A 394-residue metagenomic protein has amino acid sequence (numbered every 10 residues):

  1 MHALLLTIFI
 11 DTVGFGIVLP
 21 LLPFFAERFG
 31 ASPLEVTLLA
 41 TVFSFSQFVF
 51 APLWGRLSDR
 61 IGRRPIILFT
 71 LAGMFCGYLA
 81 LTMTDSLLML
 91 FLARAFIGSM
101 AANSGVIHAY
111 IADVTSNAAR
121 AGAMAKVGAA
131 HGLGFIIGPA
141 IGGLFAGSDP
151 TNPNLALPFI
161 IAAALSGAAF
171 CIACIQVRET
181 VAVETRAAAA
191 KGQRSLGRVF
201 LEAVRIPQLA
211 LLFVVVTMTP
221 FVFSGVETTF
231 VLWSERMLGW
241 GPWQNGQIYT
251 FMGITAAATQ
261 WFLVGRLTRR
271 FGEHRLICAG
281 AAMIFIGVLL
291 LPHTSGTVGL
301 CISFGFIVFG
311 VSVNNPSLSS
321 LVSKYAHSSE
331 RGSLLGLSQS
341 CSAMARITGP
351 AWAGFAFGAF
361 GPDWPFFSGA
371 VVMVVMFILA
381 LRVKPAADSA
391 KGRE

Functional and structural regions predicted by a protein language model:
P20-L34, T228-Q244: Short amphipathic helix-loop junctions that connect adjacent transmembrane helices in Major Facilitator Superfamily/SLC
G30, G62, M83-D85, G239 (+1 more regions): Helix-breaking motifs and short loop linkers at transmembrane-helix boundaries and internal kinks in secondary membrane
F48-D85: Conserved MFS/SLC helix-loop-helix module at the cytosolic interface between two early adjacent transmembrane helices
A51-G62, T259-E273, F357: Helix-to-loop junctions at the C-terminal end of transmembrane segments in multipass secondary transporters
A93-G132: Cytoplasmic helix-loop-helix junction between adjacent transmembrane helices in 12-TM secondary transporters
V127-C174: Helix-loop-helix hairpin linking two adjacent transmembrane segments in secondary transporters
R178-V214: Juxtamembrane intracellular "pre-TM" segments in multi-pass secondary transporters
H274-L318: C-terminal transmembrane helical hairpin of 12-TM major facilitator-type secondary transporters
